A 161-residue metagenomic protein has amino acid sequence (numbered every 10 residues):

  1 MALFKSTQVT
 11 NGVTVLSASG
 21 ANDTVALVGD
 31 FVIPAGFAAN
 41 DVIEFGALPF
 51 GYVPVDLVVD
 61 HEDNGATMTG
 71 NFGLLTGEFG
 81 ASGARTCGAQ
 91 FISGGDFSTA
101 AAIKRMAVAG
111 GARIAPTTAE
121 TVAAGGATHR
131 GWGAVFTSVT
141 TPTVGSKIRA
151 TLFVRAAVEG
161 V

Functional and structural regions predicted by a protein language model:
A2-V161: Surface-exposed, low-hydrophobicity beta-strand/loop segments enriched in small/polar/acidic residues
